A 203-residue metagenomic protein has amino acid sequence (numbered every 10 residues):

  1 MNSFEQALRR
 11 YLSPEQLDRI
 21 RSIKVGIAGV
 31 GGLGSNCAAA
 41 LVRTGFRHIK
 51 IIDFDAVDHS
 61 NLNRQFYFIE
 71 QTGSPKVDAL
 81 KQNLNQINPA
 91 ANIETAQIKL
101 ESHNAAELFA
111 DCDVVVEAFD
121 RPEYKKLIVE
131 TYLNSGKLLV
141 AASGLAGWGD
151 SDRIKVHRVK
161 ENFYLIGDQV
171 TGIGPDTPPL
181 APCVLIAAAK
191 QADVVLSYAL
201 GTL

Functional and structural regions predicted by a protein language model:
M1-V25: N-terminal charged helix/coil linker that caps or initiates catalytic domains
I27-V30, I51: Hydrophobic Val/Ile/Leu positions in short beta-strands of Rossmann-like dinucleotide-binding domains
L33: Hydrophobic/small residue at the entry helix of a nucleotide-binding pocket
C37-A38, L80: Hydrophobic residues within alpha-helices that form the first helical element adjacent to the glycine-rich loop
R43-H48: Conserved S-adenosyl-L-methionine
D53-I87: Glycine-rich phosphate-binding loop and adjoining beta1-alpha1-beta2 segment of Rossmann-like nucleotide-binding folds
V77-N83, I87-C112, F119-P122: A structured beta-alpha segment of the ubiquitous adenosine-cofactor-binding alpha/beta core
A106-V114, A118-L203: Glycine-rich phosphate/adenylate-binding loop
